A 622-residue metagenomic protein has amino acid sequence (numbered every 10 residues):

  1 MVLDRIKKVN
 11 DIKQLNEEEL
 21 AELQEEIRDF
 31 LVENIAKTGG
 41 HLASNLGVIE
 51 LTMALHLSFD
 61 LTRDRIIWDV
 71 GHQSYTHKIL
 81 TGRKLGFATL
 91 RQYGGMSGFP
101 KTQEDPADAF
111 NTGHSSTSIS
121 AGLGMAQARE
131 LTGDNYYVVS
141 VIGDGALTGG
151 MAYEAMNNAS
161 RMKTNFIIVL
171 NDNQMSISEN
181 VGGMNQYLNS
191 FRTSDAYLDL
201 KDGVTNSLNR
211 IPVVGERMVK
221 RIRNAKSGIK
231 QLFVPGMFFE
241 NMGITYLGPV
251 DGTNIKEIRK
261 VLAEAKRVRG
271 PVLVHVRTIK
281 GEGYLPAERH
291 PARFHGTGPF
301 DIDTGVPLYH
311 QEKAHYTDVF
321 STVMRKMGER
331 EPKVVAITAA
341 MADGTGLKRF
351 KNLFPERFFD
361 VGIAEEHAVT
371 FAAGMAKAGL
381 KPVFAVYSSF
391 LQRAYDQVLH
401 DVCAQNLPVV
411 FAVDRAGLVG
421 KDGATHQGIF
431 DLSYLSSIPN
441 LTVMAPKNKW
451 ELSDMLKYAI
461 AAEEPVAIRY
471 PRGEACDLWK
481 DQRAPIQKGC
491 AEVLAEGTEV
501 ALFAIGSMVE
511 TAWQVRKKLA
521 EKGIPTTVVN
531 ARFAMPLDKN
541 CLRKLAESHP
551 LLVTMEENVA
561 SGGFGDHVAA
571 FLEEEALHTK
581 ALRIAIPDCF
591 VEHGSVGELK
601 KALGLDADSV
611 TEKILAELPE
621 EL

Functional and structural regions predicted by a protein language model:
M1-L80, E240, Y246, D251-I255 (+2 more regions): N-terminal amphipathic, basic-rich helices that act as targeting or association modules
H41-M162, K333-V334, T338-A339, L347-K348: Cofactor-binding active-site loop characterized by glycine-rich and histidine/acidic residues
R65, T278-L391, Q397-L407, E464 (+2 more regions): Non-catalytic terminal/interface segments that mediate subunit docking, oligomerization, and allosteric communication
G86-M96, R161-M175, A196-D199, C403-R415: A glycine-rich helix N-cap at a beta->alpha junction
Q174-F320: Long, well-ordered, tryptophan-enriched scaffold segments
M218-P286, P408-V413, L432-D481, A607-L622: Structural signature of the thiamine diphosphate
K260-A263, H295-G296, G305, H315-R330 (+4 more regions): Glycine-/acidic-rich phosphate or pyrophosphate-binding loops and their flanking alpha/beta elements
P299-E312, G420-D422, T442, D566-L622: Peripheral docking tails and interdomain loops at the edges of cofactor- or intermediate-handling domains
